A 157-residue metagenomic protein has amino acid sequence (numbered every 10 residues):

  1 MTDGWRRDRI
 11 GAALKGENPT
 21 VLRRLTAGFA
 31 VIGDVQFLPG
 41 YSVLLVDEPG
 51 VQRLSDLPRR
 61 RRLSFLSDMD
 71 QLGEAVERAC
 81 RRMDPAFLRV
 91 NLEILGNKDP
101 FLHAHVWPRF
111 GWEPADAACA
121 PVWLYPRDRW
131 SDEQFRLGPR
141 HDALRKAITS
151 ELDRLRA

Functional and structural regions predicted by a protein language model:
M1-A157: HIT superfamily nucleotide-processing domains
